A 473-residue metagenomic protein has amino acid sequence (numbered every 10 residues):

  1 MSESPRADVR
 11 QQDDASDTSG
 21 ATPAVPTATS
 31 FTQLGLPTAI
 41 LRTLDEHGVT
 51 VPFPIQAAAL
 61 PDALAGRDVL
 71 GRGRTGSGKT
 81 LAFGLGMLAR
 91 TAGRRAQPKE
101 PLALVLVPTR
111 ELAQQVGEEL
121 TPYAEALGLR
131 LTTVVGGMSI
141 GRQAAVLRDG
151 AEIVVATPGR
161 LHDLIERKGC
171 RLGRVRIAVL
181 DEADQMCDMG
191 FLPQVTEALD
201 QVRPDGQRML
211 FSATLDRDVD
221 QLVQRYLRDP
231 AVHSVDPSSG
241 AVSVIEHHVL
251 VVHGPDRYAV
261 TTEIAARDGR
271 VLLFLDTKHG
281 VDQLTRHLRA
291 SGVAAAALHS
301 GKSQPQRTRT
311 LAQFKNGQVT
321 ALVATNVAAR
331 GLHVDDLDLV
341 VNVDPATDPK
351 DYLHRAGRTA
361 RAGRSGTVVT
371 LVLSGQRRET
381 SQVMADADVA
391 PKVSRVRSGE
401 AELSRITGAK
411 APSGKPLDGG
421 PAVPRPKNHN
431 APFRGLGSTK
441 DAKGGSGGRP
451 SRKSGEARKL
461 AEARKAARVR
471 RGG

Functional and structural regions predicted by a protein language model:
M1-A28: Intrinsically disordered, low-complexity accessory regions that flank the conserved helicase/ATPase core of eukaryotic
P23-R72: Conserved pre-motif I regulatory segment
I40-R42, E46-V49, A96-E166, R174-I177 (+1 more regions): Conserved nucleic-acid-binding Ia/Ib motif block in the N-terminal RecA-like helicase ATPase lobe
A57-V69, T80-Q97, E119-Y123: Walker A/P-loop NTP-binding motif
L104, Y123, T132, Q143 (+2 more regions): Interdomain coupling/hinge region of P-loop NTPase helicase/AAA+ cores
G150-L164, A312-A328: Conserved two-lobed SF2 helicase motor
P158, E182, T325-N326, D336 (+1 more regions): Walker B catalytic acidic pair
A290, N316, V334, L339 (+2 more regions): Arginine-glycine-biased low-complexity disordered regions
